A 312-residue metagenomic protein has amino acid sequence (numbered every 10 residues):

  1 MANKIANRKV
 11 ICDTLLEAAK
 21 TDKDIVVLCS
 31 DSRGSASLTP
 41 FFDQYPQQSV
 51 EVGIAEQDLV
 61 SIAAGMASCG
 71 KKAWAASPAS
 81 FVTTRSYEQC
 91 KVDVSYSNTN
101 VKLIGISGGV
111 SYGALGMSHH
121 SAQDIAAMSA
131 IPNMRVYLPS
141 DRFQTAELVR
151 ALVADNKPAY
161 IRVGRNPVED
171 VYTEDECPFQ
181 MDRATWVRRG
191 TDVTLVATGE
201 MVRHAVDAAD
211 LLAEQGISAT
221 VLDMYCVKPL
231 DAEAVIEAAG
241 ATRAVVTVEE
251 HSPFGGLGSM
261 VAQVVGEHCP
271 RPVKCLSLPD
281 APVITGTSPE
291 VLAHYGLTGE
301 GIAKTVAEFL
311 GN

Functional and structural regions predicted by a protein language model:
M1-R162, P167: Thiamine diphosphate
K9-V10, T21-D24, G34-D43, Y112 (+1 more regions): Thiamine diphosphate
